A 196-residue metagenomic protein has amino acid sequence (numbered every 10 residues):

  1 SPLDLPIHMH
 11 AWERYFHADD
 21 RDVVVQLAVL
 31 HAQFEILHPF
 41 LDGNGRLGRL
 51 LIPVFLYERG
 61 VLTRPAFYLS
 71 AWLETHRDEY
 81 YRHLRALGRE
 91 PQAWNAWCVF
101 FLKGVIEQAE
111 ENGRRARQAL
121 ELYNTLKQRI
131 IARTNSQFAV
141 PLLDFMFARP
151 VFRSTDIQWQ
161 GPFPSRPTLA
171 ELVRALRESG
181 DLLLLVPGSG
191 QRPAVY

Functional and structural regions predicted by a protein language model:
S1-A116: Phosphate/pyrophosphate-binding active-site loops
W12, N135-A139, R192: Conserved, hydrophobic alpha-helical core segments of structured domains
I36, A148, E178-S179: The C-terminal cap of the DNA-recognition helix in HTH/winged-HTH DNA-binding domains, marking the helix-to-coil
G104-F138: Conserved alpha/beta core segments of nucleic-acid transaction machinery
A139-L143, A148-G161: Short acidic, hydrophobic short linear motifs in intrinsically disordered regions
F163-E178: Short amphipathic alpha-helical interaction segments
R177-G188: A short, conserved structural fragment
S189-Y196: Minor-groove-contacting beta-hairpin "wing" of winged helix-turn-helix DNA-binding domains
